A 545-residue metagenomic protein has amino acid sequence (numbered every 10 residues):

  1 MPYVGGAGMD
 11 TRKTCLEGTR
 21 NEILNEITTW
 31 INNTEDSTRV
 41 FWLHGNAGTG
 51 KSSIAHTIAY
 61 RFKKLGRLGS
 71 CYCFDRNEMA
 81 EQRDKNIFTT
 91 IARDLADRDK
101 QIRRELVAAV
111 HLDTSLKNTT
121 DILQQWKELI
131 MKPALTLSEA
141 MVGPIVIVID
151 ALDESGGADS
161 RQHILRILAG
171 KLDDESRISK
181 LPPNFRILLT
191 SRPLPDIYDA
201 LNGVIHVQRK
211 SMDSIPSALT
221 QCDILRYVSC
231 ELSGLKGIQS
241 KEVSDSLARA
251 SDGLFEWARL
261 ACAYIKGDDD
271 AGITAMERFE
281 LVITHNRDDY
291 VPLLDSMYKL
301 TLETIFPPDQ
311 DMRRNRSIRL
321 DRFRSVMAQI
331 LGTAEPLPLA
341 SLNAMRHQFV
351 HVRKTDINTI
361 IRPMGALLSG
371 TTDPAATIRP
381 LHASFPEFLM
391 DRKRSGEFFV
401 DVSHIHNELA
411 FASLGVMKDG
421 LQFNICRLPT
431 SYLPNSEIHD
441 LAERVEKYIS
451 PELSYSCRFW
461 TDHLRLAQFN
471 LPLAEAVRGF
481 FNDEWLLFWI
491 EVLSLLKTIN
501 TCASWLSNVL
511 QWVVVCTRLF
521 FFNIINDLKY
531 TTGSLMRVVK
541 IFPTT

Functional and structural regions predicted by a protein language model:
M1-A410, G415, R427-P429, S436-E446 (+4 more regions): Conserved NB-ARC/NACHT P-loop NTPase core of NLR-like innate immune receptors
Q125-I130, E443-Q468: Amphipathic alpha-helices of TPR/Sel1-like and other helical repeat/solenoid scaffolds
E408-Y432, S456-F469, W489: Eukaryotic small-GTPase/lipid signaling interfaces
A467, L471, G479, W485: Flexible, acidic glycine-rich loops studded with aromatic residues
